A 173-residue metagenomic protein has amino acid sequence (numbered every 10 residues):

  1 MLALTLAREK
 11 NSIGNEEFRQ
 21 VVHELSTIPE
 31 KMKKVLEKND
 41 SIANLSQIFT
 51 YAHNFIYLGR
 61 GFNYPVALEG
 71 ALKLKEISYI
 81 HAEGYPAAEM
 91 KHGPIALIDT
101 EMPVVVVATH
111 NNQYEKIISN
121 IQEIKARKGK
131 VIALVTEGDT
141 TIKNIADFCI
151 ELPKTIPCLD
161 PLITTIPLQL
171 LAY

Functional and structural regions predicted by a protein language model:
M1-Y173: A SIS-like phosphosugar-recognition module
